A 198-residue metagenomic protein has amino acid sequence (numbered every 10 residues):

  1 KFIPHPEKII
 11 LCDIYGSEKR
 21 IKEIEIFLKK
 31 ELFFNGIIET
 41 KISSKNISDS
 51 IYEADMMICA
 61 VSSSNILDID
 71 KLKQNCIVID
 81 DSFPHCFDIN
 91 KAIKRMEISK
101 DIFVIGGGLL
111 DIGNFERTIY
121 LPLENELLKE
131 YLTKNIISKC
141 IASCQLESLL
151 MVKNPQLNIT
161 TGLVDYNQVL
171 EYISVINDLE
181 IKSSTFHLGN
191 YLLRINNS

Functional and structural regions predicted by a protein language model:
K1-M56: Glycine-rich phosphate/diphosphate-binding loop of Rossmann-like nucleotide-binding domains
F2-E7, I58-I69, S183-Y191: Short, Lys/Arg-enriched charge-dense amphipathic segments
P4-P6, P84, P122, P155: Proline-rich intrinsically disordered, low-complexity coils
I9-E25, C76-F87, N197-S198: Hydrophobic transmembrane alpha-helix bundles
C12-I14, C59, D81, K134 (+1 more regions): Glycine- and other small-residue-rich loops at beta-strand/loop junctions that grip anionic moieties
K19-K22, I26, D70, N167-L170: Generic alpha-helical secondary structure signal
I38-R117: Rossmann-like adenosine-cofactor binding region
I89-S198: Adenosine-phosphate binding glycine-rich loop
